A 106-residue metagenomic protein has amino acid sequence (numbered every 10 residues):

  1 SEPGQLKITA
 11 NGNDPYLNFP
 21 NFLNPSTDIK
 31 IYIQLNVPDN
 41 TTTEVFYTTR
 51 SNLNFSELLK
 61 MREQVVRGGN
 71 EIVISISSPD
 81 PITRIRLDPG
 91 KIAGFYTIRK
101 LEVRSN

Functional and structural regions predicted by a protein language model:
S1, R104-N106: Extracellular carbohydrate-recognition regions
G4-I76: Extracellular ligand-binding interfaces
Q5, T42, F95, K100-E102: Structural motif
L6, S51, I85-L87, S105: Positively charged, low-complexity intrinsically disordered regions
M61-E63, G94, S105: Generic alpha-helical propensity signal that fires on short helical segments and nearby coil/disordered stretches
R67-K100: Extracellular beta-strand ligand-recognition surfaces/modules
